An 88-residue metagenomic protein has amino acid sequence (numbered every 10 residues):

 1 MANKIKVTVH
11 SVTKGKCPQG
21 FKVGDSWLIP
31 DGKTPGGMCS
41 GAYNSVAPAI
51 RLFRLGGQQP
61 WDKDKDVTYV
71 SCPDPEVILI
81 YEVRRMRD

Functional and structural regions predicted by a protein language model:
N3-K4, G57-D88: Short, compact, well-ordered microdomains
N3-V12: Short, structured beta-strand/loop micro-motifs enriched in basic residues and often containing a Trp
K16-G20: Short, surface-exposed secondary-structure edge patches
S40-G57: Short, compositionally biased
